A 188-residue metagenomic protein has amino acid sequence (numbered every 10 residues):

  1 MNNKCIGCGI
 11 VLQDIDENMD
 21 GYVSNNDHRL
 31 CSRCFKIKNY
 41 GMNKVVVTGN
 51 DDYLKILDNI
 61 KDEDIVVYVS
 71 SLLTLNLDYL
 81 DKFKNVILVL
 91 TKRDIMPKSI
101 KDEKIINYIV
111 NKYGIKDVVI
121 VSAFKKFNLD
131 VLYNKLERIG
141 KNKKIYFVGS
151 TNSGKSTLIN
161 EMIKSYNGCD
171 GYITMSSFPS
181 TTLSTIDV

Functional and structural regions predicted by a protein language model:
M1-F83: N-terminal accessory targeting/assembly segments
C8, K155-S156: Conserved long hydrophobic alpha-helices within structured protein cores
K55-D58, L136, T185: Short, flexible, glycine/charge-rich loop motifs used to bind or transfer phosphoryl groups or to couple energy/partner
V66-L72, V89-K92, V121: Conserved beta-strand segments of the P-loop GTPase G domain that flank and frequently precede/overlap
V86: Metallocofactor- and cofactor-centric catalytic cores in central/energy metabolism, strongly enriched
I95-S153, I159-P179: Canonical P-loop GTPase G-domain recognition
S176-V188: AAA+/P-loop NTPase substrate/partner-engagement loops
